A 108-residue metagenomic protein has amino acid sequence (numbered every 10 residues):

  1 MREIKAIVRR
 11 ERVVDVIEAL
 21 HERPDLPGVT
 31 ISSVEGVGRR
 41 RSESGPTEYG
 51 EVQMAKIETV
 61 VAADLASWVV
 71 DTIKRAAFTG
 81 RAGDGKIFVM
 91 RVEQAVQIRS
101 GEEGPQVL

Functional and structural regions predicted by a protein language model:
M1-L108: Positively charged, small/polar-rich N-terminal and surface patches that mediate targeting and assembly and bind
